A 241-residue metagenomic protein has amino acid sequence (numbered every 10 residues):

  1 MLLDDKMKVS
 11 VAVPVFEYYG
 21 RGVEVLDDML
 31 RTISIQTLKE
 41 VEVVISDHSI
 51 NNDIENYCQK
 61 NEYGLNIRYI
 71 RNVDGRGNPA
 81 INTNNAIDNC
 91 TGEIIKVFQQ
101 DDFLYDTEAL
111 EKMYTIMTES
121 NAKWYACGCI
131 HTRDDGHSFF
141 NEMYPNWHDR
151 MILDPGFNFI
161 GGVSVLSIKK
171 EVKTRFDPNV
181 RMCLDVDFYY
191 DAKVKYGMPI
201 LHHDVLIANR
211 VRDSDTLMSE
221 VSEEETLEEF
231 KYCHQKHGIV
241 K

Functional and structural regions predicted by a protein language model:
M1, T216, S222-K241: C-terminal, non-catalytic tails of nucleotide-sugar-dependent glycosyltransferases
A12-V13, N146-T226: Conserved nucleotide-sugar donor-binding catalytic segment
Y18-I35: Short, well-formed alpha-helical segments that are part of the catalytic scaffolds of diverse glycosyltransferases
V25, I54, D106-K112, G136 (+1 more regions): Acidic donor-diphosphate engagement hotspot in glycosyltransferases and nucleotidyltransferases that stabilizes
L30-D74: Acidic donor-binding segment of Leloir-type glycosyltransferases
V73-C90: Glycine-rich, basic loop-to-helix element that forms the pyrophosphate-binding segment of sugar-nucleotide handling
G92-F103: Short beta-strand-to-loop acidic/aromatic patch adjacent to the donor-nucleotide binding site
E108-F139: Conserved donor NDP-sugar-binding/catalytic core segment of glycosyltransferases
